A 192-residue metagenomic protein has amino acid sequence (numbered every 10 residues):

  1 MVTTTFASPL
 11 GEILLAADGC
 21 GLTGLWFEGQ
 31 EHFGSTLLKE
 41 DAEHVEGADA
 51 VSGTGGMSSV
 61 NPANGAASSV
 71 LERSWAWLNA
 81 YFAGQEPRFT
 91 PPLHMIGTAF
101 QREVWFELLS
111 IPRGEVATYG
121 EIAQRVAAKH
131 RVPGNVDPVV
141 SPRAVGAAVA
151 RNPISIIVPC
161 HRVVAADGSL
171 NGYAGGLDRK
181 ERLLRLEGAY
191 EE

Functional and structural regions predicted by a protein language model:
M1-F89, V164-E192: Low-complexity, small/basic-enriched stretches that occur predominantly at protein N-termini or linker tails
T5-F6, Q85-E192: Nucleic acid-binding interface residues in structured DNA/RNA-binding domains, emphasizing the DNA-engaging scaffolds
